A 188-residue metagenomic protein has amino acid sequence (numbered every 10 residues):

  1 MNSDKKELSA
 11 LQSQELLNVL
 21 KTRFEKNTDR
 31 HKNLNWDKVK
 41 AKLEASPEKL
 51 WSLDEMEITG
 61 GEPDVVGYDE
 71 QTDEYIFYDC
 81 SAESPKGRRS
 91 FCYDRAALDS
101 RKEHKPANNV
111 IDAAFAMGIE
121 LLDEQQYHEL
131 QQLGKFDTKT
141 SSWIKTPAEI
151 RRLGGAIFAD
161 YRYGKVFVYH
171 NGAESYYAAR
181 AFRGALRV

Functional and structural regions predicted by a protein language model:
N2-E120, E124-V188: A binding-site-centric feature that preferentially detects glycan-recognition modules on secreted/surface proteins
